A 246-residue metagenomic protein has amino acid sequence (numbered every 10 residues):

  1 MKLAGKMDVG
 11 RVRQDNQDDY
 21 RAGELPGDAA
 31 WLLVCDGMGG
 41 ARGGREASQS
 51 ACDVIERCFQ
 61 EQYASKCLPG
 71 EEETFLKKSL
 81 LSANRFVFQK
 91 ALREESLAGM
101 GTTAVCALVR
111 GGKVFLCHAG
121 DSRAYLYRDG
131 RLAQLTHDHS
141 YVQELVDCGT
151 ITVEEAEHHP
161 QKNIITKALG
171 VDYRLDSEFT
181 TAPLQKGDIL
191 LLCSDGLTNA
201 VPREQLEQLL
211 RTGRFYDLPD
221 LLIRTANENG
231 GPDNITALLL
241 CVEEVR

Functional and structural regions predicted by a protein language model:
M1-R246: PP2C/PPM-type serine/threonine phosphatase catalytic domain
